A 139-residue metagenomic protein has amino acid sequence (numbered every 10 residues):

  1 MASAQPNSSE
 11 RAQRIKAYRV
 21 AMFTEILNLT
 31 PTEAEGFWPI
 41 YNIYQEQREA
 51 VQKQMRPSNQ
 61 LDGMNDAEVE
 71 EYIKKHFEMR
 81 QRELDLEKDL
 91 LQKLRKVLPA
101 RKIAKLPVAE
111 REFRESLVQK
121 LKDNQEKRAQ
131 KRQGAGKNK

Functional and structural regions predicted by a protein language model:
S3-Q5: Boundary of Sec targeting at the N-terminus
Q13-R14: Basic helix-turn-helix/winged-helix DNA-binding cores and closely related short helical interaction motifs
R19-V97: Amphipathic alpha-helical segments
L84-K139: Amphipathic, charged alpha-helical segments and their helix-to-coil junctions in extracytoplasmic/peripheral assemblies
